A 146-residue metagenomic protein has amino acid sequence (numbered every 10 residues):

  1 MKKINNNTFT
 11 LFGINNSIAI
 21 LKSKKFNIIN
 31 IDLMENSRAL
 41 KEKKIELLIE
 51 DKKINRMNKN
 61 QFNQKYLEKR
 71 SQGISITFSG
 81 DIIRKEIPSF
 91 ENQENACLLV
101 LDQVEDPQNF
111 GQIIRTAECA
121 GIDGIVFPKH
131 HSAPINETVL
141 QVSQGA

Functional and structural regions predicted by a protein language model:
M1-P88: N-terminal positively charged helical leader segments and presequences
F90-A146: RNA substrate-binding interface of SAM-dependent RNA methyltransferases
